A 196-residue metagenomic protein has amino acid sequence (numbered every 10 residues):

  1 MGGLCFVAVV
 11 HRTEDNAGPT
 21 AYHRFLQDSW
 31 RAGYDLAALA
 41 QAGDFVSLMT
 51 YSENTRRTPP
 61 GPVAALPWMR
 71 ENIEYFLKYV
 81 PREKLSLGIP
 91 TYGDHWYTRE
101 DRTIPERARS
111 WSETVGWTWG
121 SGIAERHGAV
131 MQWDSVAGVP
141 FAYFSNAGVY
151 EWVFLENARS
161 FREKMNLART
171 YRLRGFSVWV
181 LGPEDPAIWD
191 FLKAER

Functional and structural regions predicted by a protein language model:
M1-G122: Substrate-binding surface in catalytic domains of secreted glycosidases
L26-L39, L155-R169: Short, acidic/polar
A38, G43, T55, A137 (+2 more regions): Solvent-exposed, flexible loop/coil residues
A40-Q41, E125, R169, K193: Alpha-helix boundary recognition
V63-R70, L155-R162, P183: Soluble non-cytosolic domains of exported or imported proteins
T91-N166, I188, R196: Glycan-binding loop/region signatures in secreted carbohydrate-active enzymes
S160-V178, P183-E184: Conserved, well-ordered alpha-helix/loop/beta-strand core segments that scaffold catalytic motifs
T170, P183-R196: Extracellular ligand-binding/catalytic regions of CAZymes and related secreted enzymes and adhesion modules
